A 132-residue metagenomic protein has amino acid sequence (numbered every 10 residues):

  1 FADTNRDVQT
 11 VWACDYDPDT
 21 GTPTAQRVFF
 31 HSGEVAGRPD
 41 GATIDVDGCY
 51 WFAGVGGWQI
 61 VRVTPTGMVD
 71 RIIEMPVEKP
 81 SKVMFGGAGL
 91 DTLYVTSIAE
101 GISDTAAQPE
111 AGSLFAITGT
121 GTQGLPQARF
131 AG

Functional and structural regions predicted by a protein language model:
F1, V8-T10, H31-Y50, V77-D91 (+2 more regions): Beta-rich, blade/repeat-based domains predominating in secreted/periplasmic proteins but also intracellular
R6-V8, G57-W58, A99-D104: Short glycine/acidic-enriched loop and turn motifs that connect beta-strands
T10-W12, Q59-V61, E110-F115: A short loop-to-beta-strand structural motif that recurs across blades of beta-propeller domains
A13-T22, G119-G124: Short loop/turn segments immediately following beta-strands, especially the blade-tip and inter-blade linker loops
P18, D45, T64: Short, acidic, Ser/Thr-enriched surface-loop or helix-capping motifs
A25-S32, M68-I73: A short beta-strand motif characteristic of beta-propeller blades
V61-I72, E78-K79, F85-G87, L93: Flexible "stalk/tail and boundary" regions
M84-G132: Blade-level signature of beta-propeller repeat domains, shared across WD40, Kelch, NHL, RCC1 and BNR/Asp-box propellers
